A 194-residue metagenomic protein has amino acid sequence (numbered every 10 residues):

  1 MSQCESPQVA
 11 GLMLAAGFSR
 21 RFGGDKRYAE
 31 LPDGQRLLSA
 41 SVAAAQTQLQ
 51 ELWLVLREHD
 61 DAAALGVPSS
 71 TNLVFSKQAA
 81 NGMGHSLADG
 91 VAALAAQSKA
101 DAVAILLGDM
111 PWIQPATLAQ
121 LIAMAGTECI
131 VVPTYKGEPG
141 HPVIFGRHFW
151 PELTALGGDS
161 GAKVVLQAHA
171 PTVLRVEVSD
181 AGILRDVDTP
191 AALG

Functional and structural regions predicted by a protein language model:
S2-G108, W112-P139, R147, E152 (+1 more regions): Nucleotide and nucleotide-moiety/phosphate-recognizing core
S2-P7, T154-G194: Conserved alpha/beta core of the MobA/IspD/sugar-nucleotide pyrophosphorylase nucleotidyltransferase superfamily
H141-F145, R185-V187: Short glycine- and hydrophobic/aromatic-rich loop-to-beta-strand nucleating segment in the catalytic cores
